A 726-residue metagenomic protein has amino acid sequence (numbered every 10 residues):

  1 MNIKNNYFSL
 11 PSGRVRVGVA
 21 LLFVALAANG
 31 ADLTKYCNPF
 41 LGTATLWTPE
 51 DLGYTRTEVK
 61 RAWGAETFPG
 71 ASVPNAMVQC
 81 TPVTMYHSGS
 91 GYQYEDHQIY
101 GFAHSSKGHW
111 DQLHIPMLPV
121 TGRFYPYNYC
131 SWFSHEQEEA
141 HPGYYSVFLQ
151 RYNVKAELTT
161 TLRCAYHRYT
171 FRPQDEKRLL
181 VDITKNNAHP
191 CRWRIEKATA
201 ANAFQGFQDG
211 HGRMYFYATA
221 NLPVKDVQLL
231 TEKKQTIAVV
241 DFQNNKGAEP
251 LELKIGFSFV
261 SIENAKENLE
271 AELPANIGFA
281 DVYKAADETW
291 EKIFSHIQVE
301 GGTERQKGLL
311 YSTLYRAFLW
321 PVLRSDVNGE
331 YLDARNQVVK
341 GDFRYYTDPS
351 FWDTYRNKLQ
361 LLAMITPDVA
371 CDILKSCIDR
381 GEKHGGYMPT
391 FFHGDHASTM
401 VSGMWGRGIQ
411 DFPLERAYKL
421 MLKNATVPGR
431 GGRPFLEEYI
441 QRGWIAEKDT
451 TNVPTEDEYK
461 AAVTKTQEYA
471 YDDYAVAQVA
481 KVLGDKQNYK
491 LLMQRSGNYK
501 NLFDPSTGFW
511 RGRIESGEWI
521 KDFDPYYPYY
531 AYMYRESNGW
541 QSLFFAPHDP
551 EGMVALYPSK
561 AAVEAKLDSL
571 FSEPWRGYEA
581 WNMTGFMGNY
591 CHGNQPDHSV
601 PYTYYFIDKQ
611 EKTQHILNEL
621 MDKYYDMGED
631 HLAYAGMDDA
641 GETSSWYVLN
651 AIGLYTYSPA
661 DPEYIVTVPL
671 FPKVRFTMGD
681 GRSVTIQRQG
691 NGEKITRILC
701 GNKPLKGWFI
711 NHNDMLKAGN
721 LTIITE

Functional and structural regions predicted by a protein language model:
N2-K4: Intrinsically disordered, low-complexity, mixed-charge
Y7-F8, F23: Aromatic (phenylalanine/tyrosine) cluster motif
G13-V15: Glycine-biased, low-complexity coil/linker segments
L22-G30: Hydrophobic h-region of N-terminal signal peptides that target proteins for export in Gram-negative bacteria
G30-L359, A363-T399, G406-Q467, Q478-N501 (+8 more regions): Accessory carbohydrate-recognition regions in carbohydrate-active enzymes
R688-N702: Surface-exposed interfaces of beta-sheet-rich extracellular modules
